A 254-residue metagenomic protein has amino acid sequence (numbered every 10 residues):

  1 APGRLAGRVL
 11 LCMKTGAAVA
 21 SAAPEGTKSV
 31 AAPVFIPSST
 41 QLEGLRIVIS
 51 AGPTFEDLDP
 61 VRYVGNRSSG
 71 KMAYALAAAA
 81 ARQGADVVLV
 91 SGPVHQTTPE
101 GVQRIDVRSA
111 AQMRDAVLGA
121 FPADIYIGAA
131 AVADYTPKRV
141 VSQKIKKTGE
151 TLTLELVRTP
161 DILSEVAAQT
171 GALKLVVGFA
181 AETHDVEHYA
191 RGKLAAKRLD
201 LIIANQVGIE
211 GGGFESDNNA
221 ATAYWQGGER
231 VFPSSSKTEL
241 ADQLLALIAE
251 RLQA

Functional and structural regions predicted by a protein language model:
A1-A31, A81, D86-F214: Glycine-rich phosphate/dinucleotide-binding loop and adjoining beta-alpha-beta core of small-molecule
A1-E43, G208-A254: Glycine-rich phosphate/pyrophosphate-binding loop and the adjoining helix
G3, L11, F35-Q41, L45-I47 (+5 more regions): Glycine-rich phosphate/diphosphate-binding loops and the adjacent beta-loop-alpha structural elements that coordinate
L11, Q41-S109: Glycine-rich phosphate/diphosphate-binding loop of Rossmann-like nucleotide-binding domains
I47, P60-S69, P137-V140, E150 (+4 more regions): Short capping/connector residues at structural and topological boundaries
V61, A73, A77, V117 (+3 more regions): Generic hydrophobic/aromatic pocket-lining and core-packing "Φ" positions
V61-V64, M72, G128, V132 (+4 more regions): Long, contiguous hydrophobic alpha-helical segments, chiefly transmembrane helices and signal peptides
Y74, A78, R82, A168 (+2 more regions): Short, well-ordered alpha-helices that flank and scaffold nucleotide-derived cofactor binding pockets
